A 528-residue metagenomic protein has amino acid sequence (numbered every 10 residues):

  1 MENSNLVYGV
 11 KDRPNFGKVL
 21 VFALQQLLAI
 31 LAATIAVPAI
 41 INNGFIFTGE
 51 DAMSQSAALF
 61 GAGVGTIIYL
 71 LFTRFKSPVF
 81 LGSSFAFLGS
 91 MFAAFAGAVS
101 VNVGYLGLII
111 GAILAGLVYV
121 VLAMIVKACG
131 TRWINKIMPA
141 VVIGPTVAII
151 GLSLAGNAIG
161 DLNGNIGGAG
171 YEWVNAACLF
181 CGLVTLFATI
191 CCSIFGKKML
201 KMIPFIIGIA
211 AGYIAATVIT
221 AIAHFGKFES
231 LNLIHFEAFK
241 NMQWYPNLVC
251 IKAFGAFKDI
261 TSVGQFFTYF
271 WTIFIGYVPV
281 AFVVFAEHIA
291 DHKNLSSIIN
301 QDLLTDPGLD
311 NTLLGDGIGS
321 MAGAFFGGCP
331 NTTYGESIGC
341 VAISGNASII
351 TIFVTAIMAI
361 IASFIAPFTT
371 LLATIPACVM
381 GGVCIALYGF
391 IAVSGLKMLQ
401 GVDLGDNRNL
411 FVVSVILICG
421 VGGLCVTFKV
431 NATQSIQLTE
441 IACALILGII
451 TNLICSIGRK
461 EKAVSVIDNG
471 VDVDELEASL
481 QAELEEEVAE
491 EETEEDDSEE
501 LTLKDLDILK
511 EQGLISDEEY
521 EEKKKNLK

Functional and structural regions predicted by a protein language model:
M1-G17, T34-T48, A52, L88-S100 (+1 more regions): Transmembrane alpha-helical segments and their short flanking loops that form helix-hairpins/helix-helix interfaces
M1-V21, K227-K258, S297-I298, I454-L501 (+1 more regions): Intrinsically disordered, low-complexity non-transmembrane regions of multi-pass membrane transporters
F16, N42-I68, G276-I349: Membrane-embedded helical hairpins/re-entrant loop segments and their flanking transmembrane helices within multi-pass
V19-G182, F364-P367, T374, C378 (+3 more regions): Early transmembrane hairpin of solute transport permeases
G49-E50, V174-A177, F187-T261, I275-A290 (+2 more regions): Flexible hinge motifs at transmembrane-helix junctions and intramembrane kinks/re-entrant loops in multi-pass membrane
G65-S77, V120-I134, F187-K197, I289-I298 (+2 more regions): C-terminal ends of transmembrane helices
F95-A98, G151-G160, I219-F225, G323-A324 (+1 more regions): Hydrophobic alpha-helical transmembrane segments in multi-pass integral membrane proteins
D496-K528: Cys/His-rich metal-coordination motifs, chiefly Zn-binding "fingers/knuckles"
